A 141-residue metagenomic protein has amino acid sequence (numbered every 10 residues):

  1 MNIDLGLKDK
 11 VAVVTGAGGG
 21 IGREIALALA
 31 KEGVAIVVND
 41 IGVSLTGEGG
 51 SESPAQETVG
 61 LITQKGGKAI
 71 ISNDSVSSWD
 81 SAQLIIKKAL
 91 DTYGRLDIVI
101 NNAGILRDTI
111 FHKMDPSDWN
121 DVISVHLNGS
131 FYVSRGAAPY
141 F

Functional and structural regions predicted by a protein language model:
L5-V37: Canonical Rossmann dinucleotide-binding motif of NAD(H)/NADP(H)-dependent dehydrogenases/reductases, specifically
L7, K65-K68, K88-N101, R107 (+1 more regions): A glycine-rich helix->loop->beta "capping" turn within Rossmann-like NAD(P)(H)-dependent oxidoreductase domains
E32-Q56: Conserved glycine-rich Rossmann-like NAD(P)H-binding loop of the short-chain dehydrogenase/reductase
G60-S78: Rossmann-fold cofactor-recognition segment
I62, I110-F111, D115-I123: Substrate-binding pocket helix/loop in short-chain dehydrogenase/reductase
N73-K87, P116: The beta1-alpha1 cofactor-binding region of Rossmann-like NAD(H)/NADP(H)-dependent oxidoreductases
S134-R135: A short, exposed helix-loop element centered on a Lys and neighboring polar residues
